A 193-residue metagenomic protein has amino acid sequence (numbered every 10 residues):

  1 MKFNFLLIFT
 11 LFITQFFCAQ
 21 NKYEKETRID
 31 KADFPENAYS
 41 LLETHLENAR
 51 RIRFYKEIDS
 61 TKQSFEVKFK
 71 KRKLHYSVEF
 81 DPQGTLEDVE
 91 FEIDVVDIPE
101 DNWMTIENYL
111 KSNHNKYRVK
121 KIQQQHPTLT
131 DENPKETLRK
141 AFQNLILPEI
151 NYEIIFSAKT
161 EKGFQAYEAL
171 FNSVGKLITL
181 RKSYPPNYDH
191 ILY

Functional and structural regions predicted by a protein language model:
M1-K25, L42: Bacterial Sec-dependent N-terminal signal peptides
N21-F65: Start-of-domain marker
Y23-E24, S40, E66-K68, V95-E100 (+3 more regions): Phosphate-end processing signature that detects enzymes handling 5′-triphosphorylated RNA and polyphosphate
L46, I93, P99, K111 (+3 more regions): Eukaryotic scaffold repeat domains enriched in small/polar residues
L46-E79, E136-L170: Exposed beta-strand-loop-beta-strand "reactive/processing" segments of non-cytosolic proteins
R50-I58, K116-E132: Short glycine-rich, low-complexity/disordered patches
Y76-D88, G163-P185: A short, surface-exposed beta-strand/turn
P82-H126: Long, charged/polar, surface-exposed segments that mediate recognition or autoinhibition
